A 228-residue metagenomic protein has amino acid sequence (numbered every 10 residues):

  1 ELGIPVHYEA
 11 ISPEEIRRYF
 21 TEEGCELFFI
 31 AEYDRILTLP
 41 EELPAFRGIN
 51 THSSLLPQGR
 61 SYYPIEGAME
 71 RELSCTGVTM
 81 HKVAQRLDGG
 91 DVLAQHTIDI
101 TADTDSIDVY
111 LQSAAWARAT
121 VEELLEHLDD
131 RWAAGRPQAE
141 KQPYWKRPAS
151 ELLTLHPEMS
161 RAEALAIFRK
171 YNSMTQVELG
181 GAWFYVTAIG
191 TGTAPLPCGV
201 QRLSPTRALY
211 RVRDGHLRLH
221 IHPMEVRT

Functional and structural regions predicted by a protein language model:
E1-A10: Conserved nucleotide-sugar phosphate-binding/catalytic loop shared by glycosyltransferases and other
Y8, L27-I30, T187-A188: Short, hydrophobic beta-strand segments that form beta-sheet elements in well-ordered domains
A10-I11, D34: Portal/gating segments that form or line small-molecule/metal binding sites
E14-G24, P40: Short amphipathic alpha-helix with an adjacent loop that forms part of the alpha/beta core around
F29-P143: Donor/substrate-binding cores of folate-linked one-carbon enzymes
H127-L179: Active-site-lining helix/loop region of Rossmann-like oxidoreductase modules
P157-T228: An anion-binding loop in the catalytic cleft
